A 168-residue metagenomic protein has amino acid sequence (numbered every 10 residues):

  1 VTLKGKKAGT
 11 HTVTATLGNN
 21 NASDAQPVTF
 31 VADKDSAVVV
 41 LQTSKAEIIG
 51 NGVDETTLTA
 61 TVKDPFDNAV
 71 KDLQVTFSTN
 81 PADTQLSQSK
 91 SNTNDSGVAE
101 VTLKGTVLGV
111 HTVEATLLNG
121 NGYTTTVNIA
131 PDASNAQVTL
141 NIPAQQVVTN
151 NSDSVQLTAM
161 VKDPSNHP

Functional and structural regions predicted by a protein language model:
V1-P168: The feature marks long extracellular or luminal low-complexity segments
